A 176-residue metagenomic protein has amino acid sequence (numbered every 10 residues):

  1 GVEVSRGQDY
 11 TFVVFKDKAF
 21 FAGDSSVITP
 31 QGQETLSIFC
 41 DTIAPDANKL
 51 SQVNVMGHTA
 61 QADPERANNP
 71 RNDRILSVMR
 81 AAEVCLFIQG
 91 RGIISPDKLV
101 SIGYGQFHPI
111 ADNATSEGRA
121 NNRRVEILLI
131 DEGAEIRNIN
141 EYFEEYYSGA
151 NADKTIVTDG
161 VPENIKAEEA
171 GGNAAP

Functional and structural regions predicted by a protein language model:
G1, C40-A47, R91-G92: Sec/Tat-exported extracytoplasmic proteins
G1-Y10, R137: Extracytoplasmic juxtamembrane/flexible linker immediately downstream of a transmembrane helix or signal peptide
G7-T11, F15-D17, D24, K49-S51 (+2 more regions): Envelope-exposed proteins and targeting segments
F15-A22, A62-R66: A short small-residue
S26-P30, D46, H58-F143, I156-P176: Periplasmic OmpA-like peptidoglycan-binding domain that tethers envelope proteins to the cell wall
